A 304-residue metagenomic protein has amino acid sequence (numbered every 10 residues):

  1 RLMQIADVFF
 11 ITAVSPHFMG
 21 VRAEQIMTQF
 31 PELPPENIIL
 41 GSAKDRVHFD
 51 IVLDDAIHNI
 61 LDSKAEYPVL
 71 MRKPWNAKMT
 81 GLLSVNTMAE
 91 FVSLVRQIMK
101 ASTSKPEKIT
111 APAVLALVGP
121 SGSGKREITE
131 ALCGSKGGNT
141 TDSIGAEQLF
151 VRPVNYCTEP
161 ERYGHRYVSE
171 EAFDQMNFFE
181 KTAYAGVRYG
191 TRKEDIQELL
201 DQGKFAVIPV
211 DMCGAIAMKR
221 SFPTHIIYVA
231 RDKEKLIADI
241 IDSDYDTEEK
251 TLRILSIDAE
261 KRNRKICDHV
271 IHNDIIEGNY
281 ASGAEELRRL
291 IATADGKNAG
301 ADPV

Functional and structural regions predicted by a protein language model:
R1-I26: Substrate-recognition element of Asp-dependent hydrolases with the DxDx(T/V) motif
I51-A89: Acidic, Mg2+-coordinating phosphoryl-transfer loop and its flanking beta/alpha structural elements, shared across
A89-T110, A238-Y245, R262-V304: NTP-dependent small-molecule kinase module
P120: P-loop (Walker A) phosphate-binding loop of NTP-binding proteins
R126: Walker A/P-loop
G138-E161: Short beta-strand-centered segment that lines the nucleotide-binding/catalytic pocket of NTP-utilizing
N155-I208, M212-G214: ATP-dependent small-molecule kinase phosphotransfer cores that center on conserved nucleotide phosphate-binding segments
V207-V210, R220-I241: Conserved phosphate-donor/acceptor-positioning beta-strand/loop module used by diverse small-molecule
